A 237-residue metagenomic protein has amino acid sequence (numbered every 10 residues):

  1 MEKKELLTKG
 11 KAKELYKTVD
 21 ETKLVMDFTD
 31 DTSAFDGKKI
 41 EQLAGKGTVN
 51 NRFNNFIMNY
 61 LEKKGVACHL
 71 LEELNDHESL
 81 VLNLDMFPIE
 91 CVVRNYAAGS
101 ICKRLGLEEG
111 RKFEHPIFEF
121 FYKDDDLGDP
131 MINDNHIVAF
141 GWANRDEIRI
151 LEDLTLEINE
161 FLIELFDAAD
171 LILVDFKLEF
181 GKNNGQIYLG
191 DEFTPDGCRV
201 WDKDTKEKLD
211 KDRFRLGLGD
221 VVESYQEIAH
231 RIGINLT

Functional and structural regions predicted by a protein language model:
E2-Y122, I232: Active-site loop/lid in soluble adenylation, ligation, and acyl-transfer enzymes
F28-G37, I117-E147: Residues forming anionic-ligand binding surfaces in small-molecule and nucleic-acid pockets of primarily soluble enzymes
F28-T29, N95, Y188-P195: Short beta-strand elements
G45, V49-F53, D146-L154, I158 (+2 more regions): Short amphipathic alpha-helical segments
L71-D76, D167-G181: A short glycine-rich, hydrophobically flanked beta-strand micro-motif that places a catalytic Asp/Glu for divalent metal
V93, L173-D191: Conserved metal-phosphate-binding beta-hairpin within the catalytic cores of diverse ATP-dependent phosphoryl-transfer
R111, F193-T237: C-terminal helix-cap and adjacent tail motif
A143-V174: A long amphipathic alpha-helix within ATP-dependent nucleotide-binding catalytic cores
